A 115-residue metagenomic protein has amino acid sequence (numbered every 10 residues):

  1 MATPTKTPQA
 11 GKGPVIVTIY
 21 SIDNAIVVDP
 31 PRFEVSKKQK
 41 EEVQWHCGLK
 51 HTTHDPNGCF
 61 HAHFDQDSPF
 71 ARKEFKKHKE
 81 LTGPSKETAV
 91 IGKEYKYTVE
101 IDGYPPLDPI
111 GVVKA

Functional and structural regions predicted by a protein language model:
M1-T7, E94: N-terminal leader/targeting segments
T5-E42: N-terminal edge beta-strand
V17-I19, V28, V43, A62 (+2 more regions): Hydrophobic beta-strand residues in large extracellular and virion-surface proteins
A25-I26, H51-P56, P105-P106: Short, surface-exposed beta-strand/loop "edge" segments at domain boundaries and coil↔beta transitions
E42-K50: Short edge beta-strand/loop segments characteristic of extracellular beta-sandwich folds
H51-F70: Change to "...patches in solvent-exposed regions of secreted, membrane-anchored, or virion-exposed structural
R72-A115: Extracellular/periplasmic metallocenter environments
